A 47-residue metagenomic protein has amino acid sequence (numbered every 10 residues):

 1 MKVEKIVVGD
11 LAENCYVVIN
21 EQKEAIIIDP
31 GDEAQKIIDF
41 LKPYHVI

Functional and structural regions predicted by a protein language model:
M1-Y44: Conserved beta-strand hairpin/beta-sheet module of binuclear metal-dependent hydrolase folds, prominently
I47: Metallo-beta-lactamase
